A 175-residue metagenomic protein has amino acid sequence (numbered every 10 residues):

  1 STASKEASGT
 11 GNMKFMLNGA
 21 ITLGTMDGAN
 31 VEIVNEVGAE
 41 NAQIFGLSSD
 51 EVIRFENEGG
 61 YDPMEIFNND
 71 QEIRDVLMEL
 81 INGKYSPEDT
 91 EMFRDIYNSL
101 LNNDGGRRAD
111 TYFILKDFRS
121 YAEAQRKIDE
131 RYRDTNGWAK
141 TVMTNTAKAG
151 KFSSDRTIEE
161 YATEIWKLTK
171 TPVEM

Functional and structural regions predicted by a protein language model:
S1-R156, E160-M175: Catalytic binding pocket for nucleotide-activated donors in carbohydrate/polymer assembly enzymes
